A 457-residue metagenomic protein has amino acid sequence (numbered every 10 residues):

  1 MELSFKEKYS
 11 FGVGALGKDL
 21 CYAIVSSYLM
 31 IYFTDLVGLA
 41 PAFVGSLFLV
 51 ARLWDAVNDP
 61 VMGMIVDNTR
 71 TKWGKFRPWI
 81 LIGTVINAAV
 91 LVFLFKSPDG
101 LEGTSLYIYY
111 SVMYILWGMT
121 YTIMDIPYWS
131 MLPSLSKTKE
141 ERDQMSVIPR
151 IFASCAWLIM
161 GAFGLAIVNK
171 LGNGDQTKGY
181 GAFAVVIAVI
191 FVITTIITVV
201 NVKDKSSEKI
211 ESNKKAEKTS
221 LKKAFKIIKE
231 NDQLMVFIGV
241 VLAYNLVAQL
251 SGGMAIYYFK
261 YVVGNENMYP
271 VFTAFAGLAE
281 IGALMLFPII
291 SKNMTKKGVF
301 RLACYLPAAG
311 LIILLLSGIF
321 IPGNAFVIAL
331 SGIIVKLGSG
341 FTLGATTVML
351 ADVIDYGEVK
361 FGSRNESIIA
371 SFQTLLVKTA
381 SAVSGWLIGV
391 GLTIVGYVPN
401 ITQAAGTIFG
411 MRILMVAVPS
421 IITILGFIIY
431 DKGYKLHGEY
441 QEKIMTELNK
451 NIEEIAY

Functional and structural regions predicted by a protein language model:
M1-Y457: Membrane-embedded alpha-helical bundles of multi-pass transporters/translocases, especially carrier/permease families
